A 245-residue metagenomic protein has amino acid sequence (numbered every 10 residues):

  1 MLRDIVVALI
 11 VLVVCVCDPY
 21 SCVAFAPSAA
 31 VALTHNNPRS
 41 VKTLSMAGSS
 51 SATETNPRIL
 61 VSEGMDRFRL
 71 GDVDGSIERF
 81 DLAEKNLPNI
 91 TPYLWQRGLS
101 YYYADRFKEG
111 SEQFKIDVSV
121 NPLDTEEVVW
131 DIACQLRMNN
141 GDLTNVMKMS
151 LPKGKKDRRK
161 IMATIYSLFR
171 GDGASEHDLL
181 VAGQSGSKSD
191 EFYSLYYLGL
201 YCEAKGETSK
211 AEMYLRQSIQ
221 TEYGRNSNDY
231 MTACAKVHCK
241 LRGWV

Functional and structural regions predicted by a protein language model:
E54, P88, P122-L123, K155-K156 (+2 more regions): Short coil turns that delineate tetratricopeptide repeat
D66, S100, C134-L136, Y201 (+2 more regions): Residue-level signature for tetratricopeptide repeat
L70, A104, M138-N140, K205: Structural motif corresponding to the intra-repeat A-B loop/turn of tetratricopeptide repeats
V73-D74, F107, G141, T208: TPR-repeat structural position
